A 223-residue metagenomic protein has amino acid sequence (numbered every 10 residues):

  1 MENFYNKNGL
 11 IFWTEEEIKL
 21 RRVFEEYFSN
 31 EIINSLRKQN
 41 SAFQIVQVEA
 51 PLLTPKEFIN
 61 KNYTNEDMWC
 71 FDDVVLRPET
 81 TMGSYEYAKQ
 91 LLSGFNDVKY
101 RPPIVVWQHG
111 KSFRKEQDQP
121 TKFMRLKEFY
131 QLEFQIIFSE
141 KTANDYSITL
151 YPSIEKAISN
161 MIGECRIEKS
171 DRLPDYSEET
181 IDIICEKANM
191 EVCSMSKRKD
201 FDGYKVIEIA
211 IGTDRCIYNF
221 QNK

Functional and structural regions predicted by a protein language model:
M1-K223: TRNA-recognition modules of translation machinery and tRNA-sensing kinases, especially anticodon-binding
